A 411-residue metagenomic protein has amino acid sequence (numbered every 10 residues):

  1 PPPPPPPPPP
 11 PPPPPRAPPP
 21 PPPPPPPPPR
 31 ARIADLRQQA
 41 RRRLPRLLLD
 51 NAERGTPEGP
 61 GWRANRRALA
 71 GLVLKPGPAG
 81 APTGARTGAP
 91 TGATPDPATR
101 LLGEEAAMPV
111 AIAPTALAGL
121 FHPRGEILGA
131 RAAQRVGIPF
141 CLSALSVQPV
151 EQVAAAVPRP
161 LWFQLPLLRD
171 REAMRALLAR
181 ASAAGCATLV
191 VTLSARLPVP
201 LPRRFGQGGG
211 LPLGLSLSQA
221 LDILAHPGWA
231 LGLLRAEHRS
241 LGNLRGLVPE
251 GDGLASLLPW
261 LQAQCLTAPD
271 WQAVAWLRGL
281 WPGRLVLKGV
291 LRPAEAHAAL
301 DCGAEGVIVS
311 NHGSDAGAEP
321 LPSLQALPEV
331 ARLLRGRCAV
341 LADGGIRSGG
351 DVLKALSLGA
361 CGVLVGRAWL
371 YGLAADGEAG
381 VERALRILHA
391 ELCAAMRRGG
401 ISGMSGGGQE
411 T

Functional and structural regions predicted by a protein language model:
P1-P26: Long, low-complexity Q/N-rich tracts
P25-A70, P322-A342, R347-T411: Alpha/beta catalytic cores of nucleotide-metabolism and tRNA/nucleoside-modifying enzymes
P25-G103, G209-P269, G406-G407: An N-cap/entry alpha-helix motif that binds or orients negatively charged groups
R54, A118-H122, L142-S143, P166 (+4 more regions): Glycine- and other small-residue-rich loops at beta-strand/loop junctions that grip anionic moieties
A106-L145: Glycine-rich active-site/cofactor-binding loop and its immediate structural neighborhood
A111-L117, P160-P166, A255-L261: Short, basic, glycine/proline-bearing loop/turn elements
R135-A156, P160-M174: A gly/proline- and charged-residue-enriched helix-loop-helix capping module
E172, A176-A342, G350-K354, L358-C361 (+2 more regions): Alpha/beta enzyme core
